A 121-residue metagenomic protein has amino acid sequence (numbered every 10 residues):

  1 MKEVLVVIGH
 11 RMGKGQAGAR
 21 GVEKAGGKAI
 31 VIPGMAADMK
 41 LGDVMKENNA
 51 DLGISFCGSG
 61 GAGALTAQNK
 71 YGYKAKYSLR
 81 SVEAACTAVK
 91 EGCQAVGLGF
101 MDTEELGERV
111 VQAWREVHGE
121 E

Functional and structural regions predicted by a protein language model:
M1, M45-N48, C86-E91: Solvent-exposed alpha-helices and their adjacent loops that cap or buttress functional pockets in soluble metabolic
M1-K24, V31: Glycine-rich phosphate/diphosphate-binding loop of Rossmann-like nucleotide-binding domains
V7, G13, S81-E121: C-terminal binding/interaction regions
G15-Q16, D38, G60-T66, L106-G107: Short glycine/serine/threonine-rich phosphate/pyrophosphate-binding segments that cradle anionic phosphate groups
A19-N48: Active-site rim loops that border cofactor/substrate pockets in soluble metabolic enzymes
A29-V31, K74-R80, G119-E120: Short hydrophobic/aromatic-enriched beta-strand-loop microsegments
S55-A95: Mid-chain, well-packed structural core segment of small domains
